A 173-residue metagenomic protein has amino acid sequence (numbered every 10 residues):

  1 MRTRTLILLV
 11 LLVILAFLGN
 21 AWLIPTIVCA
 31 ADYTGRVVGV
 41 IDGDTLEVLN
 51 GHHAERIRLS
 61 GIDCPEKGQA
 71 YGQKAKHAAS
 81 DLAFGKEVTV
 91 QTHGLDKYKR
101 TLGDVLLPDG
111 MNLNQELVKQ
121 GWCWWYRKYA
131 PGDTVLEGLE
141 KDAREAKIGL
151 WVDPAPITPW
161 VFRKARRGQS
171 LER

Functional and structural regions predicted by a protein language model:
R2-R173: Small beta-barrel nucleic-acid-binding modules, primarily SNase/OB-fold domains and secondarily Tudor-like barrels
